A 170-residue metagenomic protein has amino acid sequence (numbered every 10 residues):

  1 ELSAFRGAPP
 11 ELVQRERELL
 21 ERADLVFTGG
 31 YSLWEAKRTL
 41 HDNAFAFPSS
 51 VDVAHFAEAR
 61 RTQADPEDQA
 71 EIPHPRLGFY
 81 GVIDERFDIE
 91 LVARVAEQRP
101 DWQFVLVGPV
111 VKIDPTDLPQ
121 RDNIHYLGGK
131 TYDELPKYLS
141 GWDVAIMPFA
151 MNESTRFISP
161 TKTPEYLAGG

Functional and structural regions predicted by a protein language model:
E1-P9: A short, histidine- and acid-enriched strand-loop-helix "catalytic/donor-clamping" loop that lines the nucleotide-sugar
P9-V26: Membrane-proximal helix-turn-helix segments that form the acceptor-binding/catalytic region of lipid-linked
E21-G30, F45, G78: A short beta-strand/loop micro-motif in the catalytic core of glycosyltransferases that engages the nucleotide-sugar
G29-S32, F47-A59: Carbohydrate-associated surface elements
A57-E71: A short helix/loop element that forms part of the nucleotide-sugar donor recognition site in Leloir-type
Q69-F87, V92-A96, F104-V107: Conserved donor-binding/catalytic core segment of Leloir-type glycosyltransferases
I113-L139: Nucleotide-activated donor-binding/catalytic signature segment of Leloir-type glycosyltransferases, i.e., the conserved
D133-Y138, A145-A168: Nucleotide-sugar-dependent
